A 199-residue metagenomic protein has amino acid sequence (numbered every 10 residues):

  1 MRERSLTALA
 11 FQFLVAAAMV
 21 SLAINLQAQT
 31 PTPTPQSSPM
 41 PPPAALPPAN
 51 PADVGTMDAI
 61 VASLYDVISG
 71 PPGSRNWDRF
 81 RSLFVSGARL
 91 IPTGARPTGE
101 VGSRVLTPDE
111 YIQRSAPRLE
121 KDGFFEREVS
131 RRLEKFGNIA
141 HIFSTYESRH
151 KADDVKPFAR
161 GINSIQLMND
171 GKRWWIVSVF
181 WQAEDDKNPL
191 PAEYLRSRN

Functional and structural regions predicted by a protein language model:
R2-V15: Bacterial N-terminal signal peptides that target proteins for export
V15-A16, L26: Cleavable N-terminal signal peptides
Q29-P41, H141, R160-L190: Short beta-strand edge/turn micro-motifs at domain boundaries
Q29-S82, L195-N199: Short, low-complexity N-terminal intrinsically disordered segments enriched in polar/charged residues
V61-P72, F84-A88, P92, S115-L119 (+1 more regions): Sec/Tat-exported extracytoplasmic proteins
L64, F80, A88, I142 (+1 more regions): Hydrophobic pocket/interface hotspot
R89-L90, G94-D154: Surface-exposed, charged secondary-structure patches
